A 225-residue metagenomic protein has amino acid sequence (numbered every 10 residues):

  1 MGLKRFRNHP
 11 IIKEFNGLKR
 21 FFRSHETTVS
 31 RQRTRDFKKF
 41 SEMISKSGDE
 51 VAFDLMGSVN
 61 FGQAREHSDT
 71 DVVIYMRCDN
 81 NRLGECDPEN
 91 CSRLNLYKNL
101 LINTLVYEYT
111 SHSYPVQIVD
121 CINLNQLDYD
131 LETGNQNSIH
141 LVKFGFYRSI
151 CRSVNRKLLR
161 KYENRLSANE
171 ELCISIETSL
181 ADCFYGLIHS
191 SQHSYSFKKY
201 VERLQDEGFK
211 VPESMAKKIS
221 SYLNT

Functional and structural regions predicted by a protein language model:
G2-D54, N60-H67, M76-T225: Catalytic core of pol beta-like nucleotidyltransferases
